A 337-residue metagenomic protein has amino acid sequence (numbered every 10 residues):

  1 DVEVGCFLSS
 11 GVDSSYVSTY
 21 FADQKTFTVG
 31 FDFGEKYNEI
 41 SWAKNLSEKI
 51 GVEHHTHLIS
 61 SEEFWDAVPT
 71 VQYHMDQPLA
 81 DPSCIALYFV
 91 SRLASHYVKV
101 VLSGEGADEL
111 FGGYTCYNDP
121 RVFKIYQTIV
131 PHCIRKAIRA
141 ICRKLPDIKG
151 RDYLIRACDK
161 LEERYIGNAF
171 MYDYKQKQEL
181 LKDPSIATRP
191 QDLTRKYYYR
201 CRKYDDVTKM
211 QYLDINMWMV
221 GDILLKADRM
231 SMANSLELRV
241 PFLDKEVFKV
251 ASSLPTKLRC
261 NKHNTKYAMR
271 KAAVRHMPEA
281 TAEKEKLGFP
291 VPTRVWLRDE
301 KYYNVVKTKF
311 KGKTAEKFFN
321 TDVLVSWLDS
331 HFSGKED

Functional and structural regions predicted by a protein language model:
E3-I50, H55: ATP-dependent adenylation/pyrophosphate-handling site
V4, V12, Y16-F21, L46 (+7 more regions): Structural preference for long, well-ordered alpha-helical segments in enzyme cores
C6-S9, F27-G30, T56-L58, L102-S103 (+3 more regions): Short beta-strand segments
S14, E109-G113, N118, E162 (+1 more regions): Short catalytic/ligand-binding loop motif for oxyanion handling, primarily in non-cytosolic enzymes, centered on
F21-D23, I40-W42, T70-Q72, T115-D119: Short, glycine/charged-enriched secondary-structure capping and boundary segments
I40-H74, R189-L193: A conserved beta-strand->alpha-helix junction
V52, S83, H96, V100-L102 (+1 more regions): Adenosyl-5′-phosphate
F89-K149, W218, I223-V247: Active-site adenylate/phosphate-handling loop in enzymes that bind or generate adenylated species
